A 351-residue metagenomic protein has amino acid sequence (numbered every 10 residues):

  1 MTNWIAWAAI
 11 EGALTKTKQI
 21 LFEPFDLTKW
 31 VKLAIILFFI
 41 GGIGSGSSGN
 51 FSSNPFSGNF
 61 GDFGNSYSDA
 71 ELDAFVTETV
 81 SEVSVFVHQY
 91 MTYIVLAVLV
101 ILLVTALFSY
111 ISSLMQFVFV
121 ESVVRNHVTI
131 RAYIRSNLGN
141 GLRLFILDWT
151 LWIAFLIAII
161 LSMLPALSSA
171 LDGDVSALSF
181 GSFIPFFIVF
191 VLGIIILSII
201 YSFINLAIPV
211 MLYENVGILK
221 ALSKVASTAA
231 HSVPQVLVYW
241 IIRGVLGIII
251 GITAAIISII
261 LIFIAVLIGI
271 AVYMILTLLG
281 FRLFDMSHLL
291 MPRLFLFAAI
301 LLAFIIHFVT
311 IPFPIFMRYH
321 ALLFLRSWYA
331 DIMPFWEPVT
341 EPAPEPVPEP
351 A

Functional and structural regions predicted by a protein language model:
M1-S182, F186-L192, L197-G251, F284 (+3 more regions): Helix-coil boundary and N-terminal low-complexity module in membrane systems
T150, D172-D174, I264-L267, L276: Short, surface-exposed, polar/charged, turn-prone segments marking secondary-structure boundaries
G251, A255-M274: Juxtamembrane/transmembrane-helix interface segments of polytopic membrane transporters
V272-H288: Intrinsically disordered, low-complexity segments enriched in Gly and acidic/Ser/Thr residues that form flexible
